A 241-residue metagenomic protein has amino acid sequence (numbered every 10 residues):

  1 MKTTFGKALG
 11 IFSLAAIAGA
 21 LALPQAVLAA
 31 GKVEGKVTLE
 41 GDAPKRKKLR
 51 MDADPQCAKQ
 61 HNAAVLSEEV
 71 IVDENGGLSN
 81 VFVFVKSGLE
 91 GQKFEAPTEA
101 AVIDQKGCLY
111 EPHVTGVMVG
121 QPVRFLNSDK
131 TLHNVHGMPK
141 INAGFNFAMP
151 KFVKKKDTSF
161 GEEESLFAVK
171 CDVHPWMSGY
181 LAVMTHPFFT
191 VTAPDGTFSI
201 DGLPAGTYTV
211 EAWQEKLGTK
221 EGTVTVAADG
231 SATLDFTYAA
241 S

Functional and structural regions predicted by a protein language model:
M1, A18-G19, G35: A general, composition-driven signal for non-globular sequence regions
K2-L14: Bacterial N-terminal signal peptides that target proteins for export
A15-A18, A240: Secretory N-termini
A18-V27: C-terminal segment of classical bacterial N-terminal signal peptides
V27-S241: Extracytoplasmic copper-binding redox domains, predominantly the cupredoxin/blue-copper superfamily
